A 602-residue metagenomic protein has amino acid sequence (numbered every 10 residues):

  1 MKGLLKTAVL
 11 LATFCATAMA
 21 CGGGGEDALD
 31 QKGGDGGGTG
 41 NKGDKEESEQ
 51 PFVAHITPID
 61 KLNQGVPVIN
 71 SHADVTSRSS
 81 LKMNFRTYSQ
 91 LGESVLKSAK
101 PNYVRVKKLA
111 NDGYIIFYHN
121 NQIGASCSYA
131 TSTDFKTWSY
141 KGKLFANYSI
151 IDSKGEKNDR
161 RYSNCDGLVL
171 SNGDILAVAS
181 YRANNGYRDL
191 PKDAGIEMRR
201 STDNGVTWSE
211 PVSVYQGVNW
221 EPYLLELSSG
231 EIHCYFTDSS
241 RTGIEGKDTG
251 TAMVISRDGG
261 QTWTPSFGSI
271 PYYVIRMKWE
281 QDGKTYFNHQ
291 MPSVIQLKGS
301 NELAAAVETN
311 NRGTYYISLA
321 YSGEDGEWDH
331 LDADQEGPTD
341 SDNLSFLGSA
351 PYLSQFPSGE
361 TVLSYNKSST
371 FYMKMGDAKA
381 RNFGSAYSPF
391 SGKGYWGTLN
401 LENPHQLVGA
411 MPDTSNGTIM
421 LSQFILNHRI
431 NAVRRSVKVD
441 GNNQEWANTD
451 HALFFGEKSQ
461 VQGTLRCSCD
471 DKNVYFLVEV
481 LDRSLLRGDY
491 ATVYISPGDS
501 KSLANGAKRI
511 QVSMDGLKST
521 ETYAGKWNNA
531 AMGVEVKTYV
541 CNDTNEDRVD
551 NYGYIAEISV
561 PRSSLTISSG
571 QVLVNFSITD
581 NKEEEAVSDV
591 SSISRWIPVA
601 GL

Functional and structural regions predicted by a protein language model:
M1-A8: Bacterial N-terminal signal peptides that target proteins for export
L11-I59: Bacterial Sec-dependent N-terminal signal peptides
E49-R429: Asp-box/BNR beta-propeller blade signature and adjacent active/binding-site loops in extracellular glycan-interacting
H119-N121, E479-R483, S563: Solvent-exposed strand-to-loop "edge" motifs in beta-rich extracellular domains
I430-D440, Y494-Y523, R562-L602: Acidic/polar low-complexity flexible segments
G441, N473-L481, Y554-P561: Short, well-ordered beta-strand segments enriched in hydrophobic/aromatic residues
A452-A524, K582-E583: Surface-exposed, glycine/proline- and aromatic-rich loop segments on solvent-exposed faces across compartments
A504-G553: Glycine-aromatic-enriched beta-strand/loop faces of beta-sandwich-type recognition domains, especially lectin-like
